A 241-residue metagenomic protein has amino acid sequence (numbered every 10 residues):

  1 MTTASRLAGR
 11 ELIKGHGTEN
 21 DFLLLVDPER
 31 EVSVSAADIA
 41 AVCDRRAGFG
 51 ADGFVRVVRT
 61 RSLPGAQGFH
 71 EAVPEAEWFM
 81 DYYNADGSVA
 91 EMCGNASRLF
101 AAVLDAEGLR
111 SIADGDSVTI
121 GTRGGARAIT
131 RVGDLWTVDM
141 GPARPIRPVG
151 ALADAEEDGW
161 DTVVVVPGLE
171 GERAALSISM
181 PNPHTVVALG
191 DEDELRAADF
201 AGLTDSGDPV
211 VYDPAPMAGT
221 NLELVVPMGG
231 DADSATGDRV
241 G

Functional and structural regions predicted by a protein language model:
M1-G133, V186-G241: A glycine-rich beta-to-alpha transition motif near the start of alpha/beta enzyme domains, typified by
L109, S117, G121-L189, D193-A197: ATP-dependent small-molecule kinase catalytic core of the GHMP/sugar-kinase superfamily and closely related
